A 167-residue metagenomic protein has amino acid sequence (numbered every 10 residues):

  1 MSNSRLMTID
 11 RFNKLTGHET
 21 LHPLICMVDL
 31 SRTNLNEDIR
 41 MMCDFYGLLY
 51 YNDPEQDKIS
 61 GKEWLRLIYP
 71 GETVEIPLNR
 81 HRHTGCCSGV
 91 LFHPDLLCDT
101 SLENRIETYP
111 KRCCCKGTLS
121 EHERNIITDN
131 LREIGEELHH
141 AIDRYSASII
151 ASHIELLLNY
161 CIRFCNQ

Functional and structural regions predicted by a protein language model:
M1-L21: A short, N-terminal "cap"/entry segment at the start of jelly-roll beta-barrel domains of the cupin/DSBH fold
F12-L15, D99-T100, H122: Surface-exposed loop/turn and secondary-structure junction residues enriched for glycine/proline
K14-G17, L102, R132, E136-H139: Generic surface-pattern signal
L21-R112, D143, A147: N-terminal regulatory/effector-sensing and dimerization cores that precede helix-turn-helix DNA-binding domains
L49, C165-Q167: Short, intrinsically disordered, charge-balanced linker/junction segments flanking boundaries in proteins
Y109-L156, Y160, F164: Amphipathic alpha-helical segments enriched in hydrophobic/aromatic residues interleaved with Lys/Arg
